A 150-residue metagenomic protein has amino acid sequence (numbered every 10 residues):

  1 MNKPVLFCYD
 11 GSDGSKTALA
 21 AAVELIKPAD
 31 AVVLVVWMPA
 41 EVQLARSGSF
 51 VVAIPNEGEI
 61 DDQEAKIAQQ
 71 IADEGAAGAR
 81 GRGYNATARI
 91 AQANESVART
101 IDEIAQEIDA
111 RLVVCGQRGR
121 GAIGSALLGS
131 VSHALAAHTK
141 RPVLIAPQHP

Functional and structural regions predicted by a protein language model:
N2, L112-H138: Glycine-rich, Arg-bearing micro-motifs that act as flexible, cationic patches
N2-N56: Small/aliphatic-rich secondary-structure junction motif
A21, K66-G75, T100: Short, solvent-exposed amphipathic alpha-helices that sit in or adjacent to ligand/effector-binding or catalytic
V32, T87-A91, L144: General small-molecule cofactor/ligand-binding pocket signal
I54-Q70: A short acidic, glycine-rich active-site loop that binds or catalyzes chemistry on phosphate/adenosine moieties
A77-V113: Structural beta-alpha unit
R141-P150: Short, flexible loop segments at boundaries between secondary-structure elements
